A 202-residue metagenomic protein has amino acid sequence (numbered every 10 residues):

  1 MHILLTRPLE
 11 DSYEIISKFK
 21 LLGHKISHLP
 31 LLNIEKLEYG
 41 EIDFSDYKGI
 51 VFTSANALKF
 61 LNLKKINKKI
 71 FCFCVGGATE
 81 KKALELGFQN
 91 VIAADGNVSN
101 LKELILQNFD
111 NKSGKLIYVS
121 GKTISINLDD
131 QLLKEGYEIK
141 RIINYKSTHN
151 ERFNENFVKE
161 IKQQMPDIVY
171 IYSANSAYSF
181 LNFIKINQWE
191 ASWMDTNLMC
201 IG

Functional and structural regions predicted by a protein language model:
M1-I201: Signature of uroporphyrinogen-III synthase
